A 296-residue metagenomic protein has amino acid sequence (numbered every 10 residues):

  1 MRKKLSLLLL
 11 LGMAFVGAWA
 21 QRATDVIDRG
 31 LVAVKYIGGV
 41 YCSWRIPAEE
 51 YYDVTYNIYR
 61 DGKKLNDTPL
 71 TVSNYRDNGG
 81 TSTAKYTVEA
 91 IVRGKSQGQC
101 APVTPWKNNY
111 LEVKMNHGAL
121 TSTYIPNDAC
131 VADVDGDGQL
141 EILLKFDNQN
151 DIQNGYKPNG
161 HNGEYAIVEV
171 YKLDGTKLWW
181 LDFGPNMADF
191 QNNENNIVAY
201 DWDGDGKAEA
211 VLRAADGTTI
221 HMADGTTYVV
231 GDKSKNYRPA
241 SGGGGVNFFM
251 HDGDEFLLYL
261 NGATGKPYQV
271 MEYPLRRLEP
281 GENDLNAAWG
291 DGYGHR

Functional and structural regions predicted by a protein language model:
M1-Q21: Bacterial Sec-dependent N-terminal signal peptides
Q21-L31, I37-G39, I46-Y51, N57-K63 (+1 more regions): Beta-propeller-forming repeat regions
